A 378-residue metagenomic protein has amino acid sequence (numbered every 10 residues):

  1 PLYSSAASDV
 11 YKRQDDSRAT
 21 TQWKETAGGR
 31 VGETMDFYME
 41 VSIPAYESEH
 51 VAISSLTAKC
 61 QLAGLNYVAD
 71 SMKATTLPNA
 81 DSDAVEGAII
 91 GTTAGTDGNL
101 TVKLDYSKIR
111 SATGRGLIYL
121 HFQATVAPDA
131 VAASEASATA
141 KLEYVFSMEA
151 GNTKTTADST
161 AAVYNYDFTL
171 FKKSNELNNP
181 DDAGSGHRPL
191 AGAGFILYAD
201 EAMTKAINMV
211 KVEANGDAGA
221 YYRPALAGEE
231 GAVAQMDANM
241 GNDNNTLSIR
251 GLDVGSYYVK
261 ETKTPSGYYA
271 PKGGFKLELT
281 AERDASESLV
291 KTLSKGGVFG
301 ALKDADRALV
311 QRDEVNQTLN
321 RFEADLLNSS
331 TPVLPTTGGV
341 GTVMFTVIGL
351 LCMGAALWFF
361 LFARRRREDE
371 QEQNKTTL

Functional and structural regions predicted by a protein language model:
S5-L378: Solvent-exposed loop/turn and edge beta-strand elements of beta-rich ligand-binding domains
